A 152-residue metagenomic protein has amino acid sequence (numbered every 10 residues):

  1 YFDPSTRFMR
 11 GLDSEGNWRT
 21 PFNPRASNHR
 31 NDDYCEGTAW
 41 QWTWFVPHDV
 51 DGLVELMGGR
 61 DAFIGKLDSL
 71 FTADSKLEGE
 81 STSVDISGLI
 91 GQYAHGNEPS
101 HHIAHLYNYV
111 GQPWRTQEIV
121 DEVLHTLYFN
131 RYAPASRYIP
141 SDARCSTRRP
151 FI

Functional and structural regions predicted by a protein language model:
Y1-I152: Active-site core of glycosidic bond-cleaving carbohydrate-active enzymes
